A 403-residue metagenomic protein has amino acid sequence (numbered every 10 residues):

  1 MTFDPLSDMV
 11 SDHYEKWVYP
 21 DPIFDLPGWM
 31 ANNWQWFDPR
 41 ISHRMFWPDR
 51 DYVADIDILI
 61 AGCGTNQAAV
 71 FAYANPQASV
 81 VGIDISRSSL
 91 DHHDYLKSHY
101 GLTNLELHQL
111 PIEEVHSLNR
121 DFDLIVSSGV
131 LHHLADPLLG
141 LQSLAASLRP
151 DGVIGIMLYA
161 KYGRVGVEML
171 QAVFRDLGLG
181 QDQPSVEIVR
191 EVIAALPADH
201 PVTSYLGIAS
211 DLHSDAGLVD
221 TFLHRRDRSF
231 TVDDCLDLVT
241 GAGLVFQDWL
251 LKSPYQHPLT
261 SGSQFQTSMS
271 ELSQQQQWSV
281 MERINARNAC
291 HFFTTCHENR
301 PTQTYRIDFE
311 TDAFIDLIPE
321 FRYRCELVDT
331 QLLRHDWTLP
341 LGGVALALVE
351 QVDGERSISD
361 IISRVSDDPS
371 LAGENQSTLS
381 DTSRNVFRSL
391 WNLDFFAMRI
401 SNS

Functional and structural regions predicted by a protein language model:
K16-I56, V70: Conserved alpha-helix/loop element of class I SAM-dependent methyltransferases that forms part of the SAM/SAH-binding
G64-Q77: Conserved SAM-binding loop of SAM-dependent methyltransferases across substrates and taxa, primarily the Class I
S86-S88: Conserved SAM/SAH-binding beta-strand->alpha-helix loop
H99-E114: Conserved SAM-binding strand-loop segment of SAM-dependent methyltransferases
E113-I125: A short acidic, Gly/Pro-enriched loop at the edge of an enzyme's catalytic core that lines a small-molecule cofactor
L138-D151: A short glycine-rich, Lys/Arg-flanked "PGG" loop and its adjoining helix->strand segment in the class I
V153-Y205: Conserved class I S-adenosyl-L-methionine
H257-H291, T295, W337-S403: Long, charge-rich, low-complexity alpha-helical segments
